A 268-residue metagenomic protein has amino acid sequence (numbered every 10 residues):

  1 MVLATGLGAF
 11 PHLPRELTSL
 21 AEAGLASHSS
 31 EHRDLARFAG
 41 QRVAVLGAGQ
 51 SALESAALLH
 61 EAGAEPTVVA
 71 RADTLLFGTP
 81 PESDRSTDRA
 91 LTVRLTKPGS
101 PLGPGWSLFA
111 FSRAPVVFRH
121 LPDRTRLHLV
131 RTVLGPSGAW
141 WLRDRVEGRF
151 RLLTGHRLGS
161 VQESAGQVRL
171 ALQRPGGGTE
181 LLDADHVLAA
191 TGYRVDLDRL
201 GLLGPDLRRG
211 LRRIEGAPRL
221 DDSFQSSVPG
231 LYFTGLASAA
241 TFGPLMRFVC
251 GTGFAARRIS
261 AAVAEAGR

Functional and structural regions predicted by a protein language model:
M1-Q50, E54-R268: Flavin (primarily FAD) cofactor-binding/catalytic cores of flavoenzymes
